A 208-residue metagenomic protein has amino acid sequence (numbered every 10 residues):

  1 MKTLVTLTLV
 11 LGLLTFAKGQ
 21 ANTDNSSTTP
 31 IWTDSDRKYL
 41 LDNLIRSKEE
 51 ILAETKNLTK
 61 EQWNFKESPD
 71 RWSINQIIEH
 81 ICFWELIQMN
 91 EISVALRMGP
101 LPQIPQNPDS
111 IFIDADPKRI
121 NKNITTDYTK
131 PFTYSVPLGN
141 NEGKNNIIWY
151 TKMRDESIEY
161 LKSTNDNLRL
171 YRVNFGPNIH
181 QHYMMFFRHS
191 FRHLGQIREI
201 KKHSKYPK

Functional and structural regions predicted by a protein language model:
M1-S27: Bacterial Sec-dependent N-terminal signal peptides
Q20-Y39, N90-Y150, S204-K208: Short, helix-capping/interhelical loops that line the mouth of catalytic, cofactor-, or ligand-binding pockets
D24-R71: Start-of-domain marker
D36, L40, S47, I51 (+6 more regions): Stable alpha-helical elements in mature extracytoplasmic
R46-K56, L86-N90, T125, T129 (+3 more regions): Generic structural signal for well-ordered, non-membrane alpha-helices
K60, T133, L170-R172: Generic secondary-structure boundary/loop-capping signal
F65-A115, D155, K162-K208: Short, contiguous alpha-helical
N140-D166: Short, positively charged, low-complexity/disordered linker segments
